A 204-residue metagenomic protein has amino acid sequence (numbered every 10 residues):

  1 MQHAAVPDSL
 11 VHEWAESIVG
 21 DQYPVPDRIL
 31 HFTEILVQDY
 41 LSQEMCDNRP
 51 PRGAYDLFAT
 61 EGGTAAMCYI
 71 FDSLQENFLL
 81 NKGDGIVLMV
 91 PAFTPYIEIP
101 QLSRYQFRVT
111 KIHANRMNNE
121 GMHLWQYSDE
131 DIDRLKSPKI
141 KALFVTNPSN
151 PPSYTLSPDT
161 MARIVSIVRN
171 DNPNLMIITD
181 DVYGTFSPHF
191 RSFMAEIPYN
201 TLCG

Functional and structural regions predicted by a protein language model:
M1-Q2: N-terminal low-complexity, Ser/Thr- and acidic-residue-enriched intrinsically disordered segments
V6: Conserved catalytic and ligand/cofactor-coordination microenvironments
S9-N172, G184-C203: Conserved core of the PLP fold type I
I177-I178: Residue-level marker for buried hydrophobic side chains located in beta-strands that build the well-ordered beta-sheet
D181: Walker B catalytic acidic pair
